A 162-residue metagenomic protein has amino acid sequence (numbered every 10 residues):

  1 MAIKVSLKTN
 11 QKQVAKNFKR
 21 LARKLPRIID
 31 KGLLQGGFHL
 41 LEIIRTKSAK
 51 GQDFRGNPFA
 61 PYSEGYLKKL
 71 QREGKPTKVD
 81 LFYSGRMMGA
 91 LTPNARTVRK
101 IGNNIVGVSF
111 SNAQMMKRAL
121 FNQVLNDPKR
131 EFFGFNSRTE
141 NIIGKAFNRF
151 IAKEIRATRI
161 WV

Functional and structural regions predicted by a protein language model:
M1-V162: Short, Lys/Arg-rich flexible segments
